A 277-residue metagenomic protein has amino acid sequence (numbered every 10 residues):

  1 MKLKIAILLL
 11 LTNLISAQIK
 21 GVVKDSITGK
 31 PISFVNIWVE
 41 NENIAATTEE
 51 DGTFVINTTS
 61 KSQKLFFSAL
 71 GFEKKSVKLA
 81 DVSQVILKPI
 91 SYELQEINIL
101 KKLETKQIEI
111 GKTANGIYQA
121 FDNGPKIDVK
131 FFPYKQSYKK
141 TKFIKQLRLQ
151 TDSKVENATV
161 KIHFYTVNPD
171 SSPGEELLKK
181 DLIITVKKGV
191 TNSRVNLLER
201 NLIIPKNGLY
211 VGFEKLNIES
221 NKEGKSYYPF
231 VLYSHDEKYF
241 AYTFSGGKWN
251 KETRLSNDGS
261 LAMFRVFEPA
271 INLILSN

Functional and structural regions predicted by a protein language model:
M1-V22, N277: Bacterial Sec-dependent N-terminal signal peptides
I19, I27-N41: Short, ordered, surface-exposed loop/turn motifs in non-cytosolic proteins
V35-V39, L65, I99, I162: Hydrophobic beta-strand segments
N43-T53: Short, acidic Ser/Thr/Gly-rich low-complexity loop/linker segments typical of extracellular and cell-surface proteins
V55-Q63, L202-I204: Short Pro-Gly-centered beta-turn/loop motif in secreted/extracellular proteins
F66-K78: A short, solvent-exposed loop/turn motif at the edges and junctions of modular extracellular/periplasmic domains
E93-V167, K215, E219-N277: Beta-sheet-rich sandwich/jelly-roll-like modules and their strand-loop junctions
T159-V231: Aromatic- and Gly/Pro-enriched, solvent-exposed loop/edge beta-strand patches characteristic of beta-rich domains
